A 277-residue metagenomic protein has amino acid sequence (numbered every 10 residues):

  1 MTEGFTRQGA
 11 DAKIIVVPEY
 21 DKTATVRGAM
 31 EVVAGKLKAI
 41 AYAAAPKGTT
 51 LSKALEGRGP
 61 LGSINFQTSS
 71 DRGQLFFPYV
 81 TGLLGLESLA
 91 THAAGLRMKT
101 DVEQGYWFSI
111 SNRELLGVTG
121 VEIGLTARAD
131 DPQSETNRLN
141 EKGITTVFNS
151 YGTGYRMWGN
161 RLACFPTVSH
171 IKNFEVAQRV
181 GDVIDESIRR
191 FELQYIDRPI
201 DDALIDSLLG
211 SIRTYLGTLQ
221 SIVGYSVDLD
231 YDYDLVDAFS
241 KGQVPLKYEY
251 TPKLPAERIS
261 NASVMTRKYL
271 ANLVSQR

Functional and structural regions predicted by a protein language model:
M1-F108, N112: Extracellular Cys-Trp
V16, D228, E249: Residues in well-ordered beta-strands of folded domains
D21, Y233-L235, L254: Residues that cap or initiate secondary-structure elements
G35, S150, Q220-I222, F239-K241: A generic structural signal for short, non-catalytic loop/turn and secondary-structure boundary residues
T49-L51, G154-Y155, L235: A short acidic, often aromatic-flanked loop/helix-cap motif at beta-alpha or helix-coil junctions that lines enzyme
E87-S211, K247-R277: Long, contiguous, structured domain-core segments that constitute the functional module of a protein
L204-S226: Short, hydrophobic/π-rich interface segment
V223-G242: Long, charged, glycine-rich C-terminal linkers/tails
